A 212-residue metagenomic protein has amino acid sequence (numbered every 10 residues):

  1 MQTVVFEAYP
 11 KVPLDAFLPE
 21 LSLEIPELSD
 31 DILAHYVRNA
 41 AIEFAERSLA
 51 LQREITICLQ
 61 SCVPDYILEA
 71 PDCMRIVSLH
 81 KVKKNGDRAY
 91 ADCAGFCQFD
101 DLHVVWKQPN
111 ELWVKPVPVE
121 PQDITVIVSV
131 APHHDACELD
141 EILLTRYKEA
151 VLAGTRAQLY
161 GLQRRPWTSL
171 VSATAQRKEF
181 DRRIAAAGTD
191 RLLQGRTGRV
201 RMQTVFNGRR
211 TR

Functional and structural regions predicted by a protein language model:
M1-R212: Glycine-enriched, solvent-exposed interface loops adjoining structured elements
